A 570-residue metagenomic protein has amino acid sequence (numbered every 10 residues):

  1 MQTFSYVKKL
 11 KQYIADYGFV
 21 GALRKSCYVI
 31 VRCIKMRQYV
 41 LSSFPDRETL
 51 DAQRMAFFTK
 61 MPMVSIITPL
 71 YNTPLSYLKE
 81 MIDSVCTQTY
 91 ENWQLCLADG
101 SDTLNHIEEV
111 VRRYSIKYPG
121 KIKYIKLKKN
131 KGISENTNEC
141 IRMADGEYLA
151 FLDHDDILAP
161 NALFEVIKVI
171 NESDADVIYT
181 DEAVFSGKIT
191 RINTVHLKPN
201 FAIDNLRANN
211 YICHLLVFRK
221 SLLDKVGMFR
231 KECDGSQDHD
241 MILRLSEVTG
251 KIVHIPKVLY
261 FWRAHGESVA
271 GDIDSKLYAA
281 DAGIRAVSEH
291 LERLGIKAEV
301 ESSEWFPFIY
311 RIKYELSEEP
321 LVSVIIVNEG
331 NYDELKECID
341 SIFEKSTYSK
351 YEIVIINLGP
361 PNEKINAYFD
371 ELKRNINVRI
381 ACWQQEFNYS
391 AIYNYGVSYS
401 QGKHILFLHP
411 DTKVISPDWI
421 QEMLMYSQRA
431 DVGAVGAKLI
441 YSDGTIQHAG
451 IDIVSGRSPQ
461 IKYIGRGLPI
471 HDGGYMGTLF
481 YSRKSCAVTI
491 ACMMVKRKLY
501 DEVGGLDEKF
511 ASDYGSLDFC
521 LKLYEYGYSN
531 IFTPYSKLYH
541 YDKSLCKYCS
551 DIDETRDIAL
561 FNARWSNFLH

Functional and structural regions predicted by a protein language model:
D16-C86, S288, E292-E344: N-proximal low-complexity "stem/linker" segments adjacent to membrane-targeting elements
E80, P256-I273, S303-F308, E508 (+2 more regions): Active-site donor/metal-binding and catalytic loop motifs of nucleotide-sugar-dependent glycosylation enzymes
C86-K126, F343-C382: Acidic donor-binding segment of Leloir-type glycosyltransferases
L127-A144, W383-S400: Glycine-rich, basic loop-to-helix element that forms the pyrophosphate-binding segment of sugar-nucleotide handling
S134, R191-S221, D234, A391 (+1 more regions): A recurrent flexible, glycine/aromatic-enriched loop bordering the glycosyltransferase active site that acts as
L149, I405: Short aromatic/hydrophobic "clamp" motif used to bind/position activated sugar donors
I157, N161-I192, K413-S458: Conserved donor NDP-sugar-binding/catalytic core segment of glycosyltransferases
L222, E232-V258, V287, W419-M423 (+2 more regions): A short, conserved alpha-helix in the catalytic core of glycosyltransferases
